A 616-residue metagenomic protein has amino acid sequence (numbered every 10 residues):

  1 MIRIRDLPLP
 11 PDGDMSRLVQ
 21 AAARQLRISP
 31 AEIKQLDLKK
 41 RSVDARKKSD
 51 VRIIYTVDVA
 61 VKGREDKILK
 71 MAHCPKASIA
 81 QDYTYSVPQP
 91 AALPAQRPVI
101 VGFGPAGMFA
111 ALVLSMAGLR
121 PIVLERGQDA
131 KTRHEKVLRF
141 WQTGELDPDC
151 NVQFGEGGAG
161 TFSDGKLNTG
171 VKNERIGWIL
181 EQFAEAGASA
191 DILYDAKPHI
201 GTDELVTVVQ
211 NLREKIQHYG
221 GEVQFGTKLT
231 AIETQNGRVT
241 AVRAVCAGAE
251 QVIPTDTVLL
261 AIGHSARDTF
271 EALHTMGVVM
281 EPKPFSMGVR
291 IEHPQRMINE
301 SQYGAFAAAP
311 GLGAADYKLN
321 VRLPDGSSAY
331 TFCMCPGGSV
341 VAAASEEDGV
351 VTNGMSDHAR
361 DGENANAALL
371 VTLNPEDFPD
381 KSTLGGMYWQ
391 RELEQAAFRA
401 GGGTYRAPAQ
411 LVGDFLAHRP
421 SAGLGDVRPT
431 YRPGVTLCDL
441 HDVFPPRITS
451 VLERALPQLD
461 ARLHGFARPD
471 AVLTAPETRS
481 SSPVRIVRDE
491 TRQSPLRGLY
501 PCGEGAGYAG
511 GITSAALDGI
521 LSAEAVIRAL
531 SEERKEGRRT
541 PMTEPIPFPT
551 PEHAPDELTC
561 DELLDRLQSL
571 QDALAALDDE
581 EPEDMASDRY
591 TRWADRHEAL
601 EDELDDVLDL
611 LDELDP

Functional and structural regions predicted by a protein language model:
M1-I53, V57-A186, A190-P541: Residues forming the flavin
A525, A529, A573-E580, E603 (+1 more regions): Amphipathic, soluble alpha-helical interaction motifs
R538-E552, D612-P616: Short intrinsically disordered terminal tails
P545-D572: Short, charge/polar-rich alpha-helical segments
L563, L567-D584, V607: Non-transmembrane amphipathic alpha-helical segments
P582-P616: Short, charge-rich amphipathic interface segments used for partner binding and complex assembly
